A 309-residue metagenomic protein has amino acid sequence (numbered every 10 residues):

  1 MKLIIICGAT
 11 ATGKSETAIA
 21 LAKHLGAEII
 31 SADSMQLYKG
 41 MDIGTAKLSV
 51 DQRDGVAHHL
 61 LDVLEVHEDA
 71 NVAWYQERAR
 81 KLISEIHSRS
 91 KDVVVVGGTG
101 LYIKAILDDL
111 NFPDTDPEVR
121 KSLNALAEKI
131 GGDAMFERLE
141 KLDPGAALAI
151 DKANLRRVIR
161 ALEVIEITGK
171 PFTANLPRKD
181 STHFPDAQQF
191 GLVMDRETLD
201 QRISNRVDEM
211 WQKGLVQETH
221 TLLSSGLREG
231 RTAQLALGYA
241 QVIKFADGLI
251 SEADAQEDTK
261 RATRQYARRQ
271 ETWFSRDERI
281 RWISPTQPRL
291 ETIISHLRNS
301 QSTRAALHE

Functional and structural regions predicted by a protein language model:
M1-E309: Phosphate/pyrophosphate-binding catalytic cores of soluble transferases and nucleic-acid-acting enzymes
